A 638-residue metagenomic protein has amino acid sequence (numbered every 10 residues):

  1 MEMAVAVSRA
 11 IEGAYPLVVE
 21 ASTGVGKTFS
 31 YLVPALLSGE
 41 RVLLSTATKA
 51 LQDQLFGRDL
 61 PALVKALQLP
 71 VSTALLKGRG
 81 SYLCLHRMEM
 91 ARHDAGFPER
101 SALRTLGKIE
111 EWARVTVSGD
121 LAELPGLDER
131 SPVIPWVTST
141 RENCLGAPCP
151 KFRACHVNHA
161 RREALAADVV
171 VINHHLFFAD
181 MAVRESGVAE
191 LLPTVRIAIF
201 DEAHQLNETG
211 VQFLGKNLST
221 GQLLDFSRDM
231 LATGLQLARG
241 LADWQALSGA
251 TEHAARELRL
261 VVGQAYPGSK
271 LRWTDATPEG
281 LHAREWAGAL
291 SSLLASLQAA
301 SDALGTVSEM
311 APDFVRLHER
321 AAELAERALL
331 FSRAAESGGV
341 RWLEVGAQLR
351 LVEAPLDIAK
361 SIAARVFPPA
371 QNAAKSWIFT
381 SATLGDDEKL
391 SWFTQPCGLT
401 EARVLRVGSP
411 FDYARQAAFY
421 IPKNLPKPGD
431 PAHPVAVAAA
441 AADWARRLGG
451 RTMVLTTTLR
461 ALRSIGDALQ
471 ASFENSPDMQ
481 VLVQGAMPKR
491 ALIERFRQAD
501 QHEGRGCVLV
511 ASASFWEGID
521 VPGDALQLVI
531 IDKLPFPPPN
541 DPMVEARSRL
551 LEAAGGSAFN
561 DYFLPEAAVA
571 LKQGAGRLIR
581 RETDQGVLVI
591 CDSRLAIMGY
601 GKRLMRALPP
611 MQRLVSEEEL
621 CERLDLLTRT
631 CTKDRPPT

Functional and structural regions predicted by a protein language model:
M1-V19: Conserved pre-motif I regulatory segment
S8-R9, T28-R41, R58-A62: Walker A/P-loop NTP-binding motif
G13-Y31: Walker A/P-loop
L37, D53, R58-P61, R141-E142 (+2 more regions): Signature of the SF2 helicase/ATPase Hel1-core->accessory helical subdomain module
E40-D168, H175, Y266, S296-A303 (+1 more regions): A substrate-engagement module of RecA-like helicase motors
P135-V170, M181-A189, A299-L425, A432-A439 (+1 more regions): A contiguous, basic/glycine-rich beta-loop/short-helix subdomain that forms a polymer-engagement track
P422-A432, A486-A596: Conserved RecA-like P-loop NTPase helicase motor core
T457-G485: Conserved helicase motor "Helicase C" RecA-like lobe of SF1/SF2 P-loop NTPases
